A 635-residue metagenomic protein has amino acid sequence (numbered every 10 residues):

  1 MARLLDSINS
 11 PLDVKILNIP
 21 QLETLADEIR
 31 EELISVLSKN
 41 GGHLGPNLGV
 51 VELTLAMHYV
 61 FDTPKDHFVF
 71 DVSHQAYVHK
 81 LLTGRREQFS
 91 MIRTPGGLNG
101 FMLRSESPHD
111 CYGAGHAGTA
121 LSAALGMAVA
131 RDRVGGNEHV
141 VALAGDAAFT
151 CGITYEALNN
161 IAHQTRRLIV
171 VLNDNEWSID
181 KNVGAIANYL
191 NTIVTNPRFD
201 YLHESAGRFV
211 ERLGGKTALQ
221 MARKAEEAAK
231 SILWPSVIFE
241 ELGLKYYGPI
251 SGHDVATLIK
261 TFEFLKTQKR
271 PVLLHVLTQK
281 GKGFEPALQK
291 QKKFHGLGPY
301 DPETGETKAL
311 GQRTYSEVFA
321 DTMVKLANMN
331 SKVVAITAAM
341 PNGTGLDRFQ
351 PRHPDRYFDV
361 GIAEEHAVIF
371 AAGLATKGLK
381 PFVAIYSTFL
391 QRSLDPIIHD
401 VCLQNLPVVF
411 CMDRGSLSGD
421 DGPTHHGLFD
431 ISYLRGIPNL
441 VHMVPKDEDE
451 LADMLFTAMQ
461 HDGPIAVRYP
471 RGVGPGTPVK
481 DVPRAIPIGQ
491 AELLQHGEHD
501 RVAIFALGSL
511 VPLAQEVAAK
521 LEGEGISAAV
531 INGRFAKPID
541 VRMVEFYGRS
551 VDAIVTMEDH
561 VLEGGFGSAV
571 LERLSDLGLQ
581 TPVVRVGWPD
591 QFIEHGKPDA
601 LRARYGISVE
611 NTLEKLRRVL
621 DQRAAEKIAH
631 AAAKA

Functional and structural regions predicted by a protein language model:
M1-T83, I238-I259, Q268, V272-T278: N-terminal amphipathic, basic-rich helices that act as targeting or association modules
H43-Q164, Y315, K332-V333, T337-A338 (+1 more regions): Cofactor-binding active-site loop characterized by glycine-rich and histidine/acidic residues
D66-H67, R270, T278-L390, P396-L406 (+4 more regions): Non-catalytic terminal/interface segments that mediate subunit docking, oligomerization, and allosteric communication
E87-G100, H163-W177, R198, F358 (+2 more regions): A glycine-rich helix N-cap at a beta->alpha junction
N175-F319: Long, well-ordered, tryptophan-enriched scaffold segments
A218-P286, P407-M412, I431-D481, S608-A635: Structural signature of the thiamine diphosphate
K260-E263, H295-G296, T314-M329, G345-P351 (+4 more regions): Glycine-/acidic-rich phosphate or pyrophosphate-binding loops and their flanking alpha/beta elements
P299-P302, T307-G311, G419-D421, L440-V441 (+2 more regions): Peripheral docking tails and interdomain loops at the edges of cofactor- or intermediate-handling domains
